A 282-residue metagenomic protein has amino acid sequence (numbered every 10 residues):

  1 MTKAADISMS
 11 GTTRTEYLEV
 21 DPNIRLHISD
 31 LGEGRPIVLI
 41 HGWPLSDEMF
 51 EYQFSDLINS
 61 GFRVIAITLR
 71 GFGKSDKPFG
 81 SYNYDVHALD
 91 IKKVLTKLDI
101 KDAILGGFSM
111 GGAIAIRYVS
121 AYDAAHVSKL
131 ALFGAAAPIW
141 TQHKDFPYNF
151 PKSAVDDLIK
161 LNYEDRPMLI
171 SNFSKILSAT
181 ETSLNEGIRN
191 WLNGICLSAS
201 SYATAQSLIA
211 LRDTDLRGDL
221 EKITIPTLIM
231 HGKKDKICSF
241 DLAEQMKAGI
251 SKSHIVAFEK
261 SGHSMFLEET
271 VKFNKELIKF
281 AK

Functional and structural regions predicted by a protein language model:
M1-V38, N59-F62, I100-K101, L132 (+1 more regions): Alpha/beta-hydrolase fold catalytic core
I24-G80, I237: Conserved HGGG/HGGXW glycine-rich cap/lid loop of the alpha/beta-hydrolase fold
V86-A103: Conserved acidic catalytic loop of the alpha/beta-hydrolase fold
G107, G111, A115: Gly/Ala-rich beta-loop-alpha elbow adjacent to hydrolase catalytic centers
I116-A121, A125-E164: Flexible "cap/lid" loop of the alpha/beta hydrolase fold
T141, D145-F150, K160-E221: Conserved alpha/beta-hydrolase catalytic His-Asp/Glu region
I223, I229-H231, D235: Short beta-strand/loop motif that positions the catalytic acidic residue of the alpha/beta-hydrolase fold
S253-K282: Catalytic active-site module of serine/aspartate enzymes centered on a nucleophile-bearing elbow/loop
